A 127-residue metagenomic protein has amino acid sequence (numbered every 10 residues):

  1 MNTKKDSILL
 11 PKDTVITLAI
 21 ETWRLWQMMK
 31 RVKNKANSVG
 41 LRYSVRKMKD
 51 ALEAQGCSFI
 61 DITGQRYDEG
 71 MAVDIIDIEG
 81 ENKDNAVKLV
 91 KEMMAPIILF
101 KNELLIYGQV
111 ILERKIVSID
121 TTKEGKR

Functional and structural regions predicted by a protein language model:
M1-K35, Y43-R46, D50-R127: Extended, amphipathic alpha-helical stalk segments that mediate dimerization and serve as stator/scaffold rods within
